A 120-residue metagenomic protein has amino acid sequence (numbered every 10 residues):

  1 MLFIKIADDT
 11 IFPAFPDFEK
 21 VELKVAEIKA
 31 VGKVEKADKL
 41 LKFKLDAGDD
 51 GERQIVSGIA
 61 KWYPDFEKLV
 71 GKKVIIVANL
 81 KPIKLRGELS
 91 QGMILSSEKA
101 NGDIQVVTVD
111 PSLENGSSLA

Functional and structural regions predicted by a protein language model:
M1-A120: Phosphate-backbone binding interfaces of nucleic-acid-interacting proteins
